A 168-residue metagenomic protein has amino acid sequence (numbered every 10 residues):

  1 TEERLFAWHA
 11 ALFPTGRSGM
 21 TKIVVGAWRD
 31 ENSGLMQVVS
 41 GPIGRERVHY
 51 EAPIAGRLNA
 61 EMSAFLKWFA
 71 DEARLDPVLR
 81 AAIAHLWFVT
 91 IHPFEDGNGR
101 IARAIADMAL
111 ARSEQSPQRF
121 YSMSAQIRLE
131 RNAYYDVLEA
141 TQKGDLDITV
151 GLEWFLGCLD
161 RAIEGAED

Functional and structural regions predicted by a protein language model:
T1-D168: FIC/Doc superfamily catalytic core
